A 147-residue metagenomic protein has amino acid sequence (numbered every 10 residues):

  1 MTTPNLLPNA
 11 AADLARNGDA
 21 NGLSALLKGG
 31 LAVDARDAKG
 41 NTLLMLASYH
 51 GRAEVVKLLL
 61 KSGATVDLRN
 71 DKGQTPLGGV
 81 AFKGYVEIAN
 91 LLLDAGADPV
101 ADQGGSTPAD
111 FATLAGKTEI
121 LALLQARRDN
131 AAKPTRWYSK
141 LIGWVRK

Functional and structural regions predicted by a protein language model:
M1-G29, A38, N130-K147: Intrinsically disordered, low-complexity regulatory segments in ankyrin-centric signaling systems
G22, E54-V55, E87-I88, E119-I120: Conserved ankyrin/ankyrin-like repeat signature
